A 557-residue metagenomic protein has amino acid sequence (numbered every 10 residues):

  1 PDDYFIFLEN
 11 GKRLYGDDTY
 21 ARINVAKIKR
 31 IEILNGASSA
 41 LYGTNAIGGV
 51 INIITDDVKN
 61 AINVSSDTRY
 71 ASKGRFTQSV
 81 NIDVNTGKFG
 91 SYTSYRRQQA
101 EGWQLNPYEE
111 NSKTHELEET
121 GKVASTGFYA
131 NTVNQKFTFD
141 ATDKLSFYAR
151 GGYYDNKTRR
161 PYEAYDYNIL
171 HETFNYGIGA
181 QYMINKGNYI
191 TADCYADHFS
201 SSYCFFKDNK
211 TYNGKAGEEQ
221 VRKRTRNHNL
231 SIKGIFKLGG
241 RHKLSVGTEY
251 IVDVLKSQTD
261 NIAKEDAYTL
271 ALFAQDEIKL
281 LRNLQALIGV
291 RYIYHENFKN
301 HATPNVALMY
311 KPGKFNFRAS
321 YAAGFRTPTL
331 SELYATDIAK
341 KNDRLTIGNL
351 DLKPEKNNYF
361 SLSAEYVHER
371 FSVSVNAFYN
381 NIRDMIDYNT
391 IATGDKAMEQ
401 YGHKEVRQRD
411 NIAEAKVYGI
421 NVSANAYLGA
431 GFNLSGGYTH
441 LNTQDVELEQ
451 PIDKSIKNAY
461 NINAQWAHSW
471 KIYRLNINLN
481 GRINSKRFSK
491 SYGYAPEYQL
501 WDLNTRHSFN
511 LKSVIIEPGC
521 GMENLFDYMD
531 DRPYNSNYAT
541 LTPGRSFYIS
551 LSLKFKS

Functional and structural regions predicted by a protein language model:
G11-A37: Short acidic/polar hinge/loop motifs at secondary-structure boundaries that mediate gating or recognition
K59-A61, R69, D83-H171: Periplasmic-side early beta-strands and strand-to-turn transitions of outer-membrane beta-barrels
S66-Y70, T93-R97, A149-Y153, A192-H198 (+10 more regions): Transmembrane beta-barrel strands of outer-membrane/channel proteins
D83, F89, S94, D140 (+5 more regions): Conserved C-terminal beta-signal and adjacent last beta-strands/turns of outer-membrane beta-barrel proteins
T126, V221-K223, N227-K233, E265 (+6 more regions): Outer membrane beta-barrel strand-and-loop segments of large Gram-negative receptors, especially TonB-dependent
T138-D155, H171-K311, F371-F378, S435-G437: Face-selective signature of the C-terminal outer-membrane beta-barrel domain
K157, S200-S202, N261-A263, E296-H301 (+5 more regions): Surface-exposed extracellular loop regions of Gram-negative outer-membrane beta-barrel proteins, predominantly
G240, K279-Q285, Y379-N381, Y401-R487: Gram-negative outer-membrane beta-barrel transporters
